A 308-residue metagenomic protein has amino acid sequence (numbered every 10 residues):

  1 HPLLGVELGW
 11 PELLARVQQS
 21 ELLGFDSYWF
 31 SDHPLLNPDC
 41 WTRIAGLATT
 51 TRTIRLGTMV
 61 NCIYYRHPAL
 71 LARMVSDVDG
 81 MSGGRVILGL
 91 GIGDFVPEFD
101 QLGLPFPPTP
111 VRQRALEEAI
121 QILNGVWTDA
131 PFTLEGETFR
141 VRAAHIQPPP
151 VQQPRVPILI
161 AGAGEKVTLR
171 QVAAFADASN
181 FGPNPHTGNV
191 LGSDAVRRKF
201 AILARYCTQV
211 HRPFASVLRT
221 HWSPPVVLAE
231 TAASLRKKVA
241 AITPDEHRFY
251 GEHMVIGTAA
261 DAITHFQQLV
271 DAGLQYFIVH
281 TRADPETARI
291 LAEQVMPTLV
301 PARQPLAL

Functional and structural regions predicted by a protein language model:
H1-L308: Active-site-adjacent structural elements that line small-molecule/cofactor binding pockets in enzymes
